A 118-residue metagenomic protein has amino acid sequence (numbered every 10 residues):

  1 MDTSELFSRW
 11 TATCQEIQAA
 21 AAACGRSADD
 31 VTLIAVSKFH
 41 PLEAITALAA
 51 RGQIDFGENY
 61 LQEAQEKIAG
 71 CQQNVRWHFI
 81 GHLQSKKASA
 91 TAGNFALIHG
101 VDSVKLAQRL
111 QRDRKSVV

Functional and structural regions predicted by a protein language model:
M1-R26: Charged, compositionally biased N-terminal leader segments and the immediate start of the first structured element
R26, D30-F95, V104-L106: N-terminal active-site wall of soluble small-molecule enzyme domains
L110: Active-site-adjacent structural elements in enzyme catalytic cores
K115-V118: Conserved small/polar residues in nucleotide/adenosyl-binding loops
